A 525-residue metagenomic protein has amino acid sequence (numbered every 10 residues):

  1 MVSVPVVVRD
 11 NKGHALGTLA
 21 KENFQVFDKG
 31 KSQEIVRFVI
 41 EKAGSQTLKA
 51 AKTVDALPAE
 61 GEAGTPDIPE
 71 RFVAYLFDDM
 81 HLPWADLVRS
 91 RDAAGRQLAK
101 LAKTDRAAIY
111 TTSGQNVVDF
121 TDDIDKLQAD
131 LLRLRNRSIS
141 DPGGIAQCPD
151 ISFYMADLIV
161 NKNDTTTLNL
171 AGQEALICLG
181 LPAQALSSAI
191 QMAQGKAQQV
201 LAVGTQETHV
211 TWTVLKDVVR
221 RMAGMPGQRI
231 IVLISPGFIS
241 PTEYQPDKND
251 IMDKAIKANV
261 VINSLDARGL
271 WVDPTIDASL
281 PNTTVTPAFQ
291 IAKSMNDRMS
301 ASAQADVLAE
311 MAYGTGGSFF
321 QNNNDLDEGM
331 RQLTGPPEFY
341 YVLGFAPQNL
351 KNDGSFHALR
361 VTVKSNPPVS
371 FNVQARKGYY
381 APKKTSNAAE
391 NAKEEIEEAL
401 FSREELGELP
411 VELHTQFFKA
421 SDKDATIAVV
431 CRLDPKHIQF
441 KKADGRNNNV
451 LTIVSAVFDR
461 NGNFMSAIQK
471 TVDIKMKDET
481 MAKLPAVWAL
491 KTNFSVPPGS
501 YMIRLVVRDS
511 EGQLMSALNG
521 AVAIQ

Functional and structural regions predicted by a protein language model:
M1-Q525: Scaffold/interface architecture of coatomer-like assemblies
